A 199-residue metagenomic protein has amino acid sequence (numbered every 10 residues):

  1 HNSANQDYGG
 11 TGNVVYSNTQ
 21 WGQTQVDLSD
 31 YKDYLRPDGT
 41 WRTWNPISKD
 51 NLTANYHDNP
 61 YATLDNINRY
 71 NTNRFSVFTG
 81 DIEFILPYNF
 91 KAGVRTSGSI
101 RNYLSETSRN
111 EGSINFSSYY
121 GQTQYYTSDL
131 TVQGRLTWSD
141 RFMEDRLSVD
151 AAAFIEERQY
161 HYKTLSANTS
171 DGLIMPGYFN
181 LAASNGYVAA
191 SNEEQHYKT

Functional and structural regions predicted by a protein language model:
H1-F75, G93-T199: Surface-exposed loop/interface segments of Gram-negative outer-membrane beta-barrel transport/assembly proteins
F78-F84, G98: Alpha-helical support elements that line or immediately flank enzyme active sites and cofactor-binding pockets
F90: An active-site-proximal structural segment forming one wall of the substrate-binding cleft that immediately precedes
